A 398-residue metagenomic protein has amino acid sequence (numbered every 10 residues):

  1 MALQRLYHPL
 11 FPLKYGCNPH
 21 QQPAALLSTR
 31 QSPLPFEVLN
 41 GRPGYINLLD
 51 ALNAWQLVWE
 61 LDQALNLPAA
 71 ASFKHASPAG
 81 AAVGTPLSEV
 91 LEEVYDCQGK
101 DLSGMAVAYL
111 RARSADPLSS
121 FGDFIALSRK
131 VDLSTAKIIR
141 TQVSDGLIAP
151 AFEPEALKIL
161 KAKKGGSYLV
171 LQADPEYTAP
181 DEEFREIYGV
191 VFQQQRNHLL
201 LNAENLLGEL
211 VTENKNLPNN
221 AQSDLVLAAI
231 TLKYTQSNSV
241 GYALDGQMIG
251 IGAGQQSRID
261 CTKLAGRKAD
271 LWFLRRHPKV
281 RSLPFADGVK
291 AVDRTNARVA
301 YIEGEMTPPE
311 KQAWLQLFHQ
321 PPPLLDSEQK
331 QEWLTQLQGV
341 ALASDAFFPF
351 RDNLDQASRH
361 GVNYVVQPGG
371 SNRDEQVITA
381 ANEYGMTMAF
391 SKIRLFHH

Functional and structural regions predicted by a protein language model:
M1-L210, A221-S239: Active-site loops and adjacent core secondary-structure elements that bind or stabilize anionic groups
R30-R42, A115-F121, Q194-K215, A291-W314 (+2 more regions): Gly-rich Lys/Arg/Thr-decorated short loops/hinges at beta-loop-alpha junctions or inter-strand turns that position
E60, Y234, L271-R275, R359 (+1 more regions): Conserved helix-loop functional segments at active or binding sites
A64-S72, V170-A173, S237-L244, L274-F285 (+1 more regions): Flexible, glycine/charged-enriched surface loops at secondary-structure junctions
S77, V131, L244-Q247, Q255 (+2 more regions): Active-site-proximal loop/turn and secondary-structure-junction residues that shape catalytic pockets, frequently
A79-P117, I249-F347: Glycine- and Gly-Pro-enriched alpha-helical subdomains that act as flexible, kink-prone "lid/hinge" or packing modules
D123, L127-S128, T141-L171, E176-T178 (+5 more regions): C-terminal binding/interaction regions
L133-K137, K263-G266, R351-R359: Amphipathic, non-transmembrane alpha-helical secondary structure
